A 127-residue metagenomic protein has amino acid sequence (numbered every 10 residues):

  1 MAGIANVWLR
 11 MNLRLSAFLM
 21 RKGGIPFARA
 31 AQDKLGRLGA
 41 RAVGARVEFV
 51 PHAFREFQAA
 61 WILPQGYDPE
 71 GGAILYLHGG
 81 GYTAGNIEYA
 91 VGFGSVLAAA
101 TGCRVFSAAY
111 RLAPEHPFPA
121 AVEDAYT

Functional and structural regions predicted by a protein language model:
M1-G66: A glycine/proline-hinged amphipathic helix-loop "lid/cap" segment that gates access to hydrophobic ligand pockets
F49, I74, V105-S107: Conserved beta-strand scaffold positions in the cores of enzyme catalytic domains, especially in NTP/NDP-utilizing
Q65-D68, A98-A99: Short glycine/proline-enriched loop/turn "hinge" motifs that connect secondary-structure elements and lie
E70-G80: Short beta-strand element of the alpha/beta-hydrolase
A84-S95: The serine-hydrolase catalytic nucleophile loop
N86, F106-T127: Catalytic nucleophile-loop/oxyanion-hole region of alpha/beta-hydrolase and closely related hydrolase-like folds
